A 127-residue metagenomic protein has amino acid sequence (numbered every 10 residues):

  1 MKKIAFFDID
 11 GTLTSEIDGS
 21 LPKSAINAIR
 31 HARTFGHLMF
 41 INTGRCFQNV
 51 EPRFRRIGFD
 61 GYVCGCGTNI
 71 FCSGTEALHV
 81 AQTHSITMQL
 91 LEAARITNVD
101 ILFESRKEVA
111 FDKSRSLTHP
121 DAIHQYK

Functional and structural regions predicted by a protein language model:
M1-K3, F59: Short loop/turn microsegments at loop-to-beta-strand junctions
K3-G19, I41: Asp-based phosphoryl-transfer active-site loop
F6-F7, F103, Y126: Aromatic side chains
I17-L21, T75-L78: Short, solvent-exposed loop/turn segments at secondary-structure boundaries
I26-D121: Active-site phosphate-binding/coordination module
D121-K127: Short, intrinsically disordered, charge-balanced linker/junction segments flanking boundaries in proteins
